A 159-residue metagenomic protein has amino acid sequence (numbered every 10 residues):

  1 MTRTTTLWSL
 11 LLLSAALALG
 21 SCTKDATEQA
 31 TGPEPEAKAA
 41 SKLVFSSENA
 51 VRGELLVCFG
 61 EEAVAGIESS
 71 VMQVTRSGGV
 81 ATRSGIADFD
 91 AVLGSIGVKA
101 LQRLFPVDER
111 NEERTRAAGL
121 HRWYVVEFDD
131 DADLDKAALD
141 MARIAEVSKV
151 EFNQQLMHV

Functional and structural regions predicted by a protein language model:
M1-L7, T23: Positively charged n-region of N-terminal signal peptides that target proteins for export
S9-A18: Bacterial N-terminal signal peptides
C22-V159: Primarily auto-inhibitory N-terminal propeptides
